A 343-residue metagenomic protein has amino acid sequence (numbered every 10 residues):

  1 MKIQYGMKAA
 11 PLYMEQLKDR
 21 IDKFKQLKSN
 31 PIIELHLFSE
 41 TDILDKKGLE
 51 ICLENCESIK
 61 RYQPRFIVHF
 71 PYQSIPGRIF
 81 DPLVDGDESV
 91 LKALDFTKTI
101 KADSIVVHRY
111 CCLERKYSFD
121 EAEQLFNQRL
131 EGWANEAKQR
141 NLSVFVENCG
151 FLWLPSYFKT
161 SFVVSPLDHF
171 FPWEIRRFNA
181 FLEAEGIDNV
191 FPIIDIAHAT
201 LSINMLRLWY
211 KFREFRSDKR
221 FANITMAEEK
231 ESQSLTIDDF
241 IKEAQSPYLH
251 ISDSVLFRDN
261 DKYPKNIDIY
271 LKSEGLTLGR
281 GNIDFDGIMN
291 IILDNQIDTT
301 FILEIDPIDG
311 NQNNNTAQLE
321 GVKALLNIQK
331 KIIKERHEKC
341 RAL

Functional and structural regions predicted by a protein language model:
M1-G6, R20-S29, D87, L91-D95 (+5 more regions): Histidine-acidic metal/acid-base catalytic patches
K2-L17, I75-D87: Active-site mouth loops of central-metabolism enzymes
K8-L12, H36-E40, P71-Q73, Y110-C112 (+4 more regions): Active-site beta-loop-alpha junctions enriched in small/polar residues
L12-F38: N-terminal ordered "arm"
P31, L35-L125, R140-S143: Structural motif corresponding to the early beta-alpha repeats
E40-T41, P76-D81, Y110-Q124, C149-F170 (+4 more regions): Surface-exposed cleft-lining segments at the edges of enzyme active sites
C52-Q73, F126-A137, N179-E185, G281-N290: Alpha-helix-loop-beta-strand connector modules within alpha/beta enzyme cores
L125-L154, V164: Catalytic cores of phosphodiester-bond-cleaving enzymes
